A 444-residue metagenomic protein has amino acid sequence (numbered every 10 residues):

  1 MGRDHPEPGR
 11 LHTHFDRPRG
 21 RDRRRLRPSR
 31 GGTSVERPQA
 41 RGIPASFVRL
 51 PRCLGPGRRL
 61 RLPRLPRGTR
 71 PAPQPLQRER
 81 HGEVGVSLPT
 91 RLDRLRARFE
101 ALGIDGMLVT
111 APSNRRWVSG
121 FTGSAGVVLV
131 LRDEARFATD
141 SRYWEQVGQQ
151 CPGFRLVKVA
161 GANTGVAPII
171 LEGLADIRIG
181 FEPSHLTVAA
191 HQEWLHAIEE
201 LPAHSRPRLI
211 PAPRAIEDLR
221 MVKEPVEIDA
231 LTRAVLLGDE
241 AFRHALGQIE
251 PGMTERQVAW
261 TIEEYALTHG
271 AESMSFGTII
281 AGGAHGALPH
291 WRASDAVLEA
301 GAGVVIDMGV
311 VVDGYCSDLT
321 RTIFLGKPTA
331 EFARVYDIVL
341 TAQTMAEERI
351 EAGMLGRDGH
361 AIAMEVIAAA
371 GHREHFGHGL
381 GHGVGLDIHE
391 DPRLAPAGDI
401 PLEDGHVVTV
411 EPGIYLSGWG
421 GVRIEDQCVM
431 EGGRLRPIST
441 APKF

Functional and structural regions predicted by a protein language model:
M1, L26, E79: Post-transcriptional modification and biogenesis factors for structured RNAs of the translation apparatus
M1-G2, C53, I104, D176: Local beta-strand N-terminus motif with an aromatic residue
M1-L11: Short, structured active-site "lid" loops
G9-R10, E36, E134, H185: Short, flexible active-site-adjacent loop segments at beta-strand->alpha-helix junctions, enriched in small/polar
L11, F15-R67, P71: Flexible, gly/pro- and Lys/Arg-enriched active-site loops
P56-V84, V166, I170-G173: A charged, well-structured terminal subsegment
G85-F444: Active-site neighborhoods and metal-handling regions in enzymes and metal-associated proteins
